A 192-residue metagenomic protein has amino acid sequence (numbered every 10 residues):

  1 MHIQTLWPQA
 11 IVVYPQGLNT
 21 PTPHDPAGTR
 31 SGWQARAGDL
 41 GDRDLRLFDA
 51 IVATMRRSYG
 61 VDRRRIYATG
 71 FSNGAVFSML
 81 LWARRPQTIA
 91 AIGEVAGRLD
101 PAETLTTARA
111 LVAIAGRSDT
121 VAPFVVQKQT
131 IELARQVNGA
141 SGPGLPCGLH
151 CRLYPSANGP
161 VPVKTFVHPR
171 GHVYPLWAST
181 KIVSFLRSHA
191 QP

Functional and structural regions predicted by a protein language model:
M1-H2, V95-E103, P146-S156: Alpha-helical scaffolding within the catalytic cores of extracellular/periplasmic polymer-degrading hydrolases
M1-Y67, L80, R84, T165: Serine-hydrolase catalytic machinery in alpha/beta-hydrolase-like enzymes
P15-N19, G97, R170: Active-site loop/turn elements of alpha/beta-hydrolase fold enzymes, especially the short glycine-/histidine-rich
D44-I51, N73-L81, R85-T88, V126-T130 (+1 more regions): Stable alpha-helical elements in mature extracytoplasmic
R57, R64-R109: Primarily recognizes the serine-hydrolase "nucleophile elbow" in alpha/beta-hydrolase and SGNH/GDSL folds
I114, A140-P192: C-terminal catalytic histidine-bearing segment of alpha/beta-hydrolase fold enzymes
S118-A122, H172-V173: Acidic catalytic loop of the alpha/beta-hydrolase fold
P123-Q136, L145-Y154: Short alpha-helix in the alpha/beta-hydrolase fold that links the catalytic acid
